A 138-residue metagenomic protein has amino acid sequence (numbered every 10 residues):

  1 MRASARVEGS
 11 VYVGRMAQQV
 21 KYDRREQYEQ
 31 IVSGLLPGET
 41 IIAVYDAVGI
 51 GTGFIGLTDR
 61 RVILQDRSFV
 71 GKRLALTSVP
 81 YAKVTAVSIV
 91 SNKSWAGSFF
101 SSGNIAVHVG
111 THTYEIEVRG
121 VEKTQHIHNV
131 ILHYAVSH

Functional and structural regions predicted by a protein language model:
R2-G56, H108, R119-V121, Q125-H126 (+2 more regions): Anionic N-terminal interaction surfaces
V44-F54, T58-S102, H108: Phosphoinositide-binding peripheral membrane targeting modules
L64-Q65, T113-I116: Short small-residue beta-strand/loop micro-motif enriched in glycine and branched aliphatics
S68-F69, R119, V130: Residue-level signal for well-ordered alpha-helical positions
L74, E117-V118: Ordered, soluble secondary-structure elements with a strong preference for glycine-centered loop motifs and nearby
A86-I89, N129-V136: Short, intrinsically disordered, mixed-charge
S98-F99, T113, H133: Intrinsic disorder/low-structure terminal segments
A106-Y114: Short helix/strand-capping connector loops at secondary-structure junctions
